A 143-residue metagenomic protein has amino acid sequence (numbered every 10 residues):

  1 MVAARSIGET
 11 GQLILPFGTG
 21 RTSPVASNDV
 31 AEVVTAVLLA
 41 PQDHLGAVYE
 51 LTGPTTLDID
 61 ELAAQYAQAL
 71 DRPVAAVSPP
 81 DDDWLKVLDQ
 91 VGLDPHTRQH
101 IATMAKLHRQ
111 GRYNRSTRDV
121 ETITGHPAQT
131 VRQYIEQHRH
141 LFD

Functional and structural regions predicted by a protein language model:
M1-A75, P79-T97, T103, R109: Oxidoreductase cofactor-interface core, primarily capturing Rossmann-like NAD(P)-dependent enzymes
H44, D82-D143: A hydrophobic C-terminal alpha-helical subdomain
